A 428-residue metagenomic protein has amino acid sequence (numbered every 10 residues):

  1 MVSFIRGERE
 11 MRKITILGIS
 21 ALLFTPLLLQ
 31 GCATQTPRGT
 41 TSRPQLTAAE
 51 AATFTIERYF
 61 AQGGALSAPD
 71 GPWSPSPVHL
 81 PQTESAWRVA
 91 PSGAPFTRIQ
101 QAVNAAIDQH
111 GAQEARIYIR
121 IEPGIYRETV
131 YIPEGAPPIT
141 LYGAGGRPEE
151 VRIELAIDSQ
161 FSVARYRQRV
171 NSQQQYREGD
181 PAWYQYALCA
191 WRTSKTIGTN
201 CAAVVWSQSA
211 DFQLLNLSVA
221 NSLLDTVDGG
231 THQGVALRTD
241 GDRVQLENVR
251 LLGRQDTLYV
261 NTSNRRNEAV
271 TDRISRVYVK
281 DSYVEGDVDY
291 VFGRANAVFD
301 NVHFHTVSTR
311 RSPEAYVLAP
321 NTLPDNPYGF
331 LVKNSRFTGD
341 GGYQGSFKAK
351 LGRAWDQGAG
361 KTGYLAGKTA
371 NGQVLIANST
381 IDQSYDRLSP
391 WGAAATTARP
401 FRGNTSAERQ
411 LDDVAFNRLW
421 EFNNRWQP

Functional and structural regions predicted by a protein language model:
M1-E10: Short, Lys/Arg-enriched N-terminal segments with co-localized hydrophobic residues within the first ~10-30 amino acids
E10-G18: Bacterial N-terminal signal peptides that target proteins for export
I19-L27: Bacterial N-terminal signal peptides
L29-G31: C-terminal motif of bacterial Sec signal peptides marking the signal peptidase cleavage site
R38-S92, F96-P428: Sequence-level preference for short, compositionally simple segments enriched in small aliphatic or small polar residues
